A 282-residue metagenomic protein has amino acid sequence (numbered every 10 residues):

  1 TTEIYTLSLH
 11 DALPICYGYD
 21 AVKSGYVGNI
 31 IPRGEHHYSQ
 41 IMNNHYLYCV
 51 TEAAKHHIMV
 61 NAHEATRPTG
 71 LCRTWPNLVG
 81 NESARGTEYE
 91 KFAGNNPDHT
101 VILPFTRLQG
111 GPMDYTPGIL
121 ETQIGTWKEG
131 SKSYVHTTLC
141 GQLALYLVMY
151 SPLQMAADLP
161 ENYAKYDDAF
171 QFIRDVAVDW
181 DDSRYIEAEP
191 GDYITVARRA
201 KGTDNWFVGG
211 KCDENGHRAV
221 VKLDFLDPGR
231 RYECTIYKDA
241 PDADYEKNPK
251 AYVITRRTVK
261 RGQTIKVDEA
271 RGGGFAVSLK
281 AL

Functional and structural regions predicted by a protein language model:
T1-L13: Short, small-residue-biased leader/transition segments that mark boundaries at the very start of proteins
L13, R256-L282: C-terminal beta-strand-rich structural cap/linker in extracellular carbohydrate-active enzymes
I15, K55-N162, E187-A188: Glycan-recognition surfaces
Y17-G34: Short acidic catalytic loops
N44-I58: Alpha-helix-loop-beta-strand connector modules within alpha/beta enzyme cores
F170-R198: Edge strands and adjacent loops of beta-rich recognition modules
E189-E233, F275-A276: Carbohydrate-binding surface patches
I236-G262: Solvent-exposed beta-strand/loop surfaces of large extracellular or lumenal domains
